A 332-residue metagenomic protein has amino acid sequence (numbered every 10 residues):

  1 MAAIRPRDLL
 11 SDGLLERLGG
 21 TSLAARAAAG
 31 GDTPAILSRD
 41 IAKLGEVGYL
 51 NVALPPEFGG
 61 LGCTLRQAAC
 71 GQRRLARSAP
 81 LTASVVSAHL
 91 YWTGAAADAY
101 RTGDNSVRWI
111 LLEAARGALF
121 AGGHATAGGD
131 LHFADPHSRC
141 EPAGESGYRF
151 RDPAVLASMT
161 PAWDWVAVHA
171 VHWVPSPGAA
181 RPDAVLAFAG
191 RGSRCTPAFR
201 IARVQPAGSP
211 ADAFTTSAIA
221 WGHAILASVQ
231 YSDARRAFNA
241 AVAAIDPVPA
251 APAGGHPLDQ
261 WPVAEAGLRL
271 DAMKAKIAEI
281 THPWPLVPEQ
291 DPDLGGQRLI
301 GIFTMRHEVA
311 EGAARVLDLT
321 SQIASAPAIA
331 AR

Functional and structural regions predicted by a protein language model:
A2-R7: Intrinsic disorder at enzyme termini
D8, D12-L15, G19-T33: N- or domain-start disorder-to-order transition segments that initiate the globular core
A24-D32, A272-E308, D318-A324, A328-I329: C-terminal helix-coil-helix/basic helical segment that borders enzyme active sites and/or dimer interfaces and provides
S38, A42-G45, N51-S158: Glycine-rich flavin
H124-T126, P142, A154, H169-H172 (+4 more regions): Short, structured patches in soluble enzyme cores that scaffold and shape functional sites
P153-S193: A short core secondary-structure module
T196-L270: Glycine-rich beta->alpha junctions and the first turn(s) of the following alpha-helix
S232, A264-D271, F303, H307-A314: Generic structural signal for well-ordered, non-transmembrane alpha-helical segments in soluble/cytosolic regions
